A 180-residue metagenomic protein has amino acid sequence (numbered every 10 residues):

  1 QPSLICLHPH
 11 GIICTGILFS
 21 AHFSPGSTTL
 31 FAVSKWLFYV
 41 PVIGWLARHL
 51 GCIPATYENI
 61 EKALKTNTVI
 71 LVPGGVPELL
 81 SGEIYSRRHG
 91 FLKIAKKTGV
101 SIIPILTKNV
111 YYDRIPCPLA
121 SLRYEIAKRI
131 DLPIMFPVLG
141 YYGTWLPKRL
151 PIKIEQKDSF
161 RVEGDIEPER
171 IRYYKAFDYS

Functional and structural regions predicted by a protein language model:
P2-A63, V76-R87: Catalytic core of membrane glycerolipid acyltransferases/transacylases, capturing the structured, soluble-facing
E61-S180: Non-catalytic C-terminal accessory region of glycerolipid acyltransferases and related lyso-lipid remodeling enzymes
